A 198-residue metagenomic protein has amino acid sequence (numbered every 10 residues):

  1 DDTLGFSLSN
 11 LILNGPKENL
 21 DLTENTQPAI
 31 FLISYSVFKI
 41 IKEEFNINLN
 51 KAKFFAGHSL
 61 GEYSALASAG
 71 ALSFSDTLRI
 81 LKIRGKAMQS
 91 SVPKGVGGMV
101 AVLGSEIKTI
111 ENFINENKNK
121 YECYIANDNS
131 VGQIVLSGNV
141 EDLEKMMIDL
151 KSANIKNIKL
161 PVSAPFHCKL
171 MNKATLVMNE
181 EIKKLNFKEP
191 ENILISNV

Functional and structural regions predicted by a protein language model:
D1-I110, L160: FabD-like malonyl-/acyl-CoA
D2-L4, A69-V198: Alpha/beta catalytic cores of group-transfer enzymes, especially the acyltransferase/condensing modules of polyketide
